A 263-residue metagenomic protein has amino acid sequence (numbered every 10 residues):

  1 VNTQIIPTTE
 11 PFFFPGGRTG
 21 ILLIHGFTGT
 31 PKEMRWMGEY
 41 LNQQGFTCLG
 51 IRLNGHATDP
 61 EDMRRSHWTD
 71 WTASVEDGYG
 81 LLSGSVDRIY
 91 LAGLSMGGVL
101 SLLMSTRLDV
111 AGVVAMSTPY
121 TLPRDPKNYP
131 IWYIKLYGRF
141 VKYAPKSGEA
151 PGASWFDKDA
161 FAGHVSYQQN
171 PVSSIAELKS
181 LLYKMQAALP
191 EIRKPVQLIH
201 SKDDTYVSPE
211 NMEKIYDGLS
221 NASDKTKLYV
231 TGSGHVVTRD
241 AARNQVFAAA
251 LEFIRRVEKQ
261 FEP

Functional and structural regions predicted by a protein language model:
T9, P171-L189: Active-site nucleophile elbow and catalytic-triad environment of alpha/beta-hydrolase enzymes
M37, K194, S208-G218: Short alpha-helix in the alpha/beta-hydrolase fold that links the catalytic acid
G38-P60: Conserved alpha/beta-hydrolase
D59-Y90: Catalytic nucleophile-loop/oxyanion-hole region of alpha/beta-hydrolase and closely related hydrolase-like folds
G93-G97, S101: Gly/Ala-rich beta-loop-alpha elbow adjacent to hydrolase catalytic centers
V114-D125: Active-site nucleophile loop of the alpha/beta-hydrolase fold
I192, L198-H200, D204: Short beta-strand/loop motif that positions the catalytic acidic residue of the alpha/beta-hydrolase fold
T226, T231-P263: Catalytic active-site module of serine/aspartate enzymes centered on a nucleophile-bearing elbow/loop
